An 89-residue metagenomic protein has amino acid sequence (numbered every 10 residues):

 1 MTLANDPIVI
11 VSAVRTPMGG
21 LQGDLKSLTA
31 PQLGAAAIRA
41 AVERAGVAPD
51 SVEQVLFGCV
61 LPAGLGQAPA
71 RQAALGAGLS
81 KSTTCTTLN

Functional and structural regions predicted by a protein language model:
M1-A4, E43-A45, G76-A77: Terminal domain-initiation and capping elements
M1-P31, A40: Condensing-enzyme catalytic core mediating Claisen C-C bond formation in acyl metabolism
T2, A45, F57-A63: N-terminal glycine-rich phosphate/pyrophosphate-binding loops that anchor nucleotide-derived ligands and cofactors
V9, L56, T87: Conserved beta-strand segments that form the floor/walls of ligand-binding pockets within enzyme and binding domains
L28, C59-N89: Conserved catalytic cysteine-centered active-site region of acyl-thioester-dependent Claisen-condensing enzymes
P31-G46, P69-A73: Short, well-ordered amphipathic alpha-helical segments that serve as non-catalytic structural scaffolds within diverse
A48-Q54, S82-T84: Short acidic capping loops at alpha-helix termini that bridge into adjacent secondary structure
